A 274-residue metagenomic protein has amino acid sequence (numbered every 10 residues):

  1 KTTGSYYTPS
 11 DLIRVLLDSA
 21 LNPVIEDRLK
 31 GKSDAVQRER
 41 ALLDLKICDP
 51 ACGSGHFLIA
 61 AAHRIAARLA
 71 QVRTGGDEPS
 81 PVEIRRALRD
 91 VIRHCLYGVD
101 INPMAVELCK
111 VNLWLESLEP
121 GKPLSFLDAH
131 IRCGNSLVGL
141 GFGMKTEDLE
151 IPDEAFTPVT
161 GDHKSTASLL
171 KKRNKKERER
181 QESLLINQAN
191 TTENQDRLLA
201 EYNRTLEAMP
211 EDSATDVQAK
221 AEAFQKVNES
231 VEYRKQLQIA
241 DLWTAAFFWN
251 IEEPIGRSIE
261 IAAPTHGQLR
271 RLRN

Functional and structural regions predicted by a protein language model:
T2-N274: SAM-dependent methyltransferase catalytic region
